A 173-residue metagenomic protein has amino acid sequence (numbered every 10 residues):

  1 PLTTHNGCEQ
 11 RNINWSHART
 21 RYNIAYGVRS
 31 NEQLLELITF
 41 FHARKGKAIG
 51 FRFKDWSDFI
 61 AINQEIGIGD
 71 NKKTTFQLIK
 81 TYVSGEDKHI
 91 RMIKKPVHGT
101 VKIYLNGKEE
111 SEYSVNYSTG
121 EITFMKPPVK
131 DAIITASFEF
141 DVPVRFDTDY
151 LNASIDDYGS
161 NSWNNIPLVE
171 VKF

Functional and structural regions predicted by a protein language model:
P1-H42: N-terminal intrinsically disordered, low-complexity, charge/repeat-rich segments that act as generic
R11-N12, Q64-E65, F124-K126: Beta-strand-rich interaction surfaces with strong enrichment in secreted/lumenal proteins
A18-Y22, A132, S160-S162: Residues at beta-strand starts and edge strands
R21, H98-K102, I133: Exposed beta-strand and adjacent loop surfaces of beta-rich binding modules that mediate intermolecular recognition
V28, I79-V83, T123-K130, V171-K172: Secondary-structure transition/turn motif
I38-S114, E139-F173: Extended beta-strand solenoid/passenger and fiber regions
K108-A132: A surface-exposed beta-strand-loop module
K126-R145: Small/polar beta-strand repeat architecture
